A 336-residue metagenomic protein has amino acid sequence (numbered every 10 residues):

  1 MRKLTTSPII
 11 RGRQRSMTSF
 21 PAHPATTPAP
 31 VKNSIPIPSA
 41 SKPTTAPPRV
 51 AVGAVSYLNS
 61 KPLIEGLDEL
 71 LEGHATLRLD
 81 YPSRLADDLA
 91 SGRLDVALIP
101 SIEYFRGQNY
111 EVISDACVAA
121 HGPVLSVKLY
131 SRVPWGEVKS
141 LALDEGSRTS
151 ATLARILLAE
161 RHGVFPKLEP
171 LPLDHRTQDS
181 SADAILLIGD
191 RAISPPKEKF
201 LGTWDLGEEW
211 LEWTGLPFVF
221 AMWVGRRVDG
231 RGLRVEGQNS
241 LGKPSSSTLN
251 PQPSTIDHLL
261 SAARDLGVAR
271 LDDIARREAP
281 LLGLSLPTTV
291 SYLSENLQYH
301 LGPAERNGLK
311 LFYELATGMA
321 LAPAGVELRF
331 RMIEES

Functional and structural regions predicted by a protein language model:
M1-P47, R227-H258, S336: Intrinsic disorder/low-complexity segments
T44-E69, D80, S126-D183, N307: Bilobed "Venus flytrap"/periplasmic-binding protein-like clamshell domains and structurally analogous long
V52, V112-V133, E212-R227: Hydrophobic/proline-rich hinge and linker segments of small-molecule sensing/allosteric domains, predominantly
Y57-N59, Y81-S83, R93-F105, A116 (+2 more regions): Beta->alpha turn/N-cap motifs
H74, A90-I99, G163-F165, S180-D190: Alpha-to-beta junction loops
L171-G230, G237-Q238, I256-E278: Pocket-lining segment of extracytoplasmic ligand-binding domains
I256-L315: Secondary-structure end/capping motifs
T317-S336: Long, low-complexity C-terminal extensions of enzymes
